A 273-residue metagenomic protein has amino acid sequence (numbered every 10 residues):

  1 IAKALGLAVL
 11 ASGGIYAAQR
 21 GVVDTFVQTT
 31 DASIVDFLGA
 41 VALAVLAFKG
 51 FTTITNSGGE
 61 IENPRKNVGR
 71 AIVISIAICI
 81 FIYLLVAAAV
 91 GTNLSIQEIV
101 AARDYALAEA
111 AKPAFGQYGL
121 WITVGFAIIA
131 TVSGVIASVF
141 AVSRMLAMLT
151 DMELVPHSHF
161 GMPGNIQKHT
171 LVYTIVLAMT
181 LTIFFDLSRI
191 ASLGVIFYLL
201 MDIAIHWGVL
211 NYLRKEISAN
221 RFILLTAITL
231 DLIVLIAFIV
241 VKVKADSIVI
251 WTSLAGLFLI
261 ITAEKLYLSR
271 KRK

Functional and structural regions predicted by a protein language model:
I1, G6, I61-P64, V73-I78 (+2 more regions): Helix-loop-helix connectors at the membrane interface of multi-pass transporters/channels
I1, I122-I129, T180-A204, I217-F222 (+1 more regions): Transmembrane helix-loop boundary segments of multi-pass membrane transporters
I1-L120: Helix-loop-helix junctions that connect adjacent transmembrane segments in multi-pass membrane transporters
I1-R20, D31-A32, I72-V73, V195-A204 (+2 more regions): Membrane-interface loop-to-helix entry segments
A4-I15, V86, A127-I128, T174-I183 (+3 more regions): Hydrophobic core segments of alpha-helical transmembrane domains in multi-pass membrane transport and ion-translocation
S12, F197, N211-R214, A219-K273: A generic transmembrane alpha-helix motif of multi-pass inner-membrane proteins
F48, T55-E60, G119-H157, T182 (+1 more regions): Membrane-helix boundary/coupling elements in multi-pass transport proteins
V73-I136, L154-L187: TM-loop-TM module centered on a large, flexible mid-protein loop between adjacent transmembrane helices in multi-pass
